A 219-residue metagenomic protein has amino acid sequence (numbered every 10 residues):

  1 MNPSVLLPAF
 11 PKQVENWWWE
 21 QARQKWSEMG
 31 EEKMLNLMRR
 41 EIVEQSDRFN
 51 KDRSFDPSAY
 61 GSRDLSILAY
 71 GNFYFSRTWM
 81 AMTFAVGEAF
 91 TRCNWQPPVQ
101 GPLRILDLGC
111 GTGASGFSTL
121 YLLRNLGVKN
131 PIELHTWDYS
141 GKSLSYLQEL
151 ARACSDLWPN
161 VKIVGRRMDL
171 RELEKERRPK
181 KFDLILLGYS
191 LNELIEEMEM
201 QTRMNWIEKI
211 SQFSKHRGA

Functional and structural regions predicted by a protein language model:
M1-D56: N-terminal auxiliary segments of SAM/dcSAM-dependent transferases
L35-W95: Conserved Class I S-adenosyl-L-methionine-dependent methyltransferase catalytic core
G101-G111: Conserved class I S-adenosyl-L-methionine
T112-V128: Conserved SAM-binding loop of SAM-dependent methyltransferases across substrates and taxa, primarily the Class I
S140: Conserved SAM/SAH-binding beta-strand->alpha-helix loop
Y146-R178: S-adenosyl-L-methionine
F182-M200: A short SAM/SAH-binding and catalytic strip from SAM-dependent methyltransferases
Q201-G218: A short glycine-rich, Lys/Arg-flanked "PGG" loop and its adjoining helix->strand segment in the class I
